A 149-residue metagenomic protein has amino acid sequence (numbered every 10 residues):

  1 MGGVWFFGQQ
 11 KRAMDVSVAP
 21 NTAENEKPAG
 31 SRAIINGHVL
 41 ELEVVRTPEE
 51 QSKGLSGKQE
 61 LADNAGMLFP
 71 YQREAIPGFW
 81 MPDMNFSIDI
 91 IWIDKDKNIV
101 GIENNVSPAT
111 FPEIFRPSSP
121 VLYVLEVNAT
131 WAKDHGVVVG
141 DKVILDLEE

Functional and structural regions predicted by a protein language model:
G3-E149: Compact, glycine-rich, soluble single-domain proteins
